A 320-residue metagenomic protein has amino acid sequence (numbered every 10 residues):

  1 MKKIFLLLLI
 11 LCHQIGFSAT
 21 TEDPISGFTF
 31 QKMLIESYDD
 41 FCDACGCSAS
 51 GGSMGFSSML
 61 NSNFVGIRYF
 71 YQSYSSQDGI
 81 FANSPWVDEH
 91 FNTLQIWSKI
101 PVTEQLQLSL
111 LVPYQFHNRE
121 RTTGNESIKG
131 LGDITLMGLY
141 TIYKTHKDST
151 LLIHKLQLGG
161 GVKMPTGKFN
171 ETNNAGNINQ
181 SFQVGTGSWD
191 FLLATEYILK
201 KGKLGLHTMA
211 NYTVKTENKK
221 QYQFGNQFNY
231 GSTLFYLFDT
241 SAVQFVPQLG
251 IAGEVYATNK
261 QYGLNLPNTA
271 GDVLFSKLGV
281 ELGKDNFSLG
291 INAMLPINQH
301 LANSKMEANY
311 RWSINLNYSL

Functional and structural regions predicted by a protein language model:
M1-C47: Cleavable N-terminal export/targeting peptides
A19-D23, M54-S62, Q105, K144-K155 (+1 more regions): Short loop/turn motifs that connect adjacent beta-strands in outer-membrane beta-barrel proteins
S37-C42, F70-T93, N174: Surface-exposed strand-loop-strand hairpins of Gram-negative outer-membrane beta-barrel proteins
M59-N61, H90-L94, K129-L136, H154 (+5 more regions): Residues that define the transmembrane beta-barrel architecture of outer-membrane proteins
L60, Q72, T103-Q105, Y143-K147 (+4 more regions): Outer-membrane beta-barrel channels and translocator barrels
V65-S73, L110-Y114, L158-M164, T208-Y212 (+3 more regions): Transmembrane beta-barrel strands of outer-membrane/channel proteins
S73-S76, S84, Y222-L320: Outer membrane beta-barrel transmembrane domains
F116-Q223, G283: Outer-membrane pore/translocation modules
